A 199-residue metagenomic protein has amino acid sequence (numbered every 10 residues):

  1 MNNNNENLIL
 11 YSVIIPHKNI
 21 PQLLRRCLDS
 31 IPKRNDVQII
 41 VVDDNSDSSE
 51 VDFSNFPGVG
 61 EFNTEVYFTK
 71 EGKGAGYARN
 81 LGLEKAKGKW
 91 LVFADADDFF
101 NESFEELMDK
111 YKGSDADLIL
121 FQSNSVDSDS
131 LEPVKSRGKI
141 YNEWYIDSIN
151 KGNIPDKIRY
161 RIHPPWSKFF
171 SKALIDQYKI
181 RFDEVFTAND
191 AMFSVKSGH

Functional and structural regions predicted by a protein language model:
I9-S12, S30, Q38, M192: Cell-envelope/extracellular polymer assembly enzymes that use nucleotide-activated donors
P16-K33: Short, well-formed alpha-helical segments that are part of the catalytic scaffolds of diverse glycosyltransferases
K18, D44, F121: Cofactor-binding loop segments of dinucleotide-utilizing enzymes, especially the Rossmann-like FAD- and NAD(P)+-binding
L28-F68: Acidic donor-binding segment of Leloir-type glycosyltransferases
T69, A94-A96: Catalytic metal- and UDP-sugar-binding loop of GT-A-like glycosyltransferases, i.e., residues flanking the conserved
T69-A86: Glycine-rich, basic loop-to-helix element that forms the pyrophosphate-binding segment of sugar-nucleotide handling
A75-R79, A96-H199: Donor-binding/catalytic cores of nucleotide-activated saccharide and glycerol-phosphate transferases/polymerases
L91: Short aromatic/hydrophobic "clamp" motif used to bind/position activated sugar donors
